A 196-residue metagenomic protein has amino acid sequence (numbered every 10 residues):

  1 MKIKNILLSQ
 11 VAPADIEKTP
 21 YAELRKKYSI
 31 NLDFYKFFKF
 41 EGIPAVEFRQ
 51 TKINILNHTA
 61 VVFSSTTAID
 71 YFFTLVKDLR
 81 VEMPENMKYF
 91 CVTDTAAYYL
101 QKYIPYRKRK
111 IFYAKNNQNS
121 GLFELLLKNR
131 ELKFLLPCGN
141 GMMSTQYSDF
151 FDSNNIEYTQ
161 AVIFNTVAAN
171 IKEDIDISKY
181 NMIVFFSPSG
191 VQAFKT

Functional and structural regions predicted by a protein language model:
M1-T196: Conserved beta-alpha
